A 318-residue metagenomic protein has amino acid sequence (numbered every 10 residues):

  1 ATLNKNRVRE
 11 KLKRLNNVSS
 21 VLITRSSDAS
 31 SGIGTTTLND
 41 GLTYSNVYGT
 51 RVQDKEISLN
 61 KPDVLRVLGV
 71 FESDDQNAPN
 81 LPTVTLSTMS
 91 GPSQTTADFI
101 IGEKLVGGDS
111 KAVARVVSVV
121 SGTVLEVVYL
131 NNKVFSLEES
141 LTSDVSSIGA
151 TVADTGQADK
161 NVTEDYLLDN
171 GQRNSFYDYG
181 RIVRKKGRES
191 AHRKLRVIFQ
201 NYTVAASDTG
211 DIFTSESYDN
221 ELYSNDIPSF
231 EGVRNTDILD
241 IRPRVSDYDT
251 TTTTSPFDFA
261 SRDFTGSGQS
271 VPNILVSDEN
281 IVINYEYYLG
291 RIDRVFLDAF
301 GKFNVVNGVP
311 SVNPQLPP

Functional and structural regions predicted by a protein language model:
A1-N80, E126-V134, E139, T151-P318: Beta-strand-rich solenoidal segments
S58, D74, N80-T155: Polar, enzyme-active/binding microenvironments
